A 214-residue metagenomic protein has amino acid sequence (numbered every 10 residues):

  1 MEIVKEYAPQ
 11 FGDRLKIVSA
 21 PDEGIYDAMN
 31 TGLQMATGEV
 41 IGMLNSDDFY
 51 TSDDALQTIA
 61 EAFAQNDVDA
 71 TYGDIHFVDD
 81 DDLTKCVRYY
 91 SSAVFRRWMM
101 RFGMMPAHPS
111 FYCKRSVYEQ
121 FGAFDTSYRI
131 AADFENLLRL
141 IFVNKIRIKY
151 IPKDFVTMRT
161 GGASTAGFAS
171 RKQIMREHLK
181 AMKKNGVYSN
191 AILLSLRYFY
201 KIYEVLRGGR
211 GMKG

Functional and structural regions predicted by a protein language model:
M1-K5, M29-N30, G38, T51-A64 (+2 more regions): Short alpha-helix within the catalytic core of nucleotide-sugar-dependent glycosyltransferases
M1-S19: Acidic donor-binding segment of Leloir-type glycosyltransferases
F11-D13, D53-C86: Conserved donor NDP-sugar-binding/catalytic core segment of glycosyltransferases
A20-A36: Glycine-rich, basic loop-to-helix element that forms the pyrophosphate-binding segment of sugar-nucleotide handling
I41: Short aromatic/hydrophobic "clamp" motif used to bind/position activated sugar donors
N45-F49: The conserved acidic donor/metal-binding loop of glycosyltransferases
G73, Y89-R176: Conserved nucleotide-sugar donor-binding catalytic segment
T157, G161-G214: Hydrophobic helical membrane-anchoring modules
